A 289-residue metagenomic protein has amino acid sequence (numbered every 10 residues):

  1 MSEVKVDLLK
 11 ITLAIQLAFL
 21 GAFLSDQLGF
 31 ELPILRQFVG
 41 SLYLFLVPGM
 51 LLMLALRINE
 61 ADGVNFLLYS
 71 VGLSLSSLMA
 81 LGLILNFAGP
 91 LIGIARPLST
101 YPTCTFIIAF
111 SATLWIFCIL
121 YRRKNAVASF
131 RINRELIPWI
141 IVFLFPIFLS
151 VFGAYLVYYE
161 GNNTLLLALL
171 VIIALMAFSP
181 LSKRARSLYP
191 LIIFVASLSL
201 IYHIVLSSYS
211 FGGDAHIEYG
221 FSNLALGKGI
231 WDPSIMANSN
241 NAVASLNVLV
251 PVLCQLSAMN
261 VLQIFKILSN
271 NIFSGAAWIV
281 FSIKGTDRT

Functional and structural regions predicted by a protein language model:
M1-R186: Membrane-embedded, hydrophobic transmembrane alpha-helices
A22, A196-S197: Active-site-adjacent bridging/hinge elements
P33-I34, Y159, P180, R186-L191 (+1 more regions): Active-site lumenal/periplasmic loops and adjacent helix-entry segments of GT-C-fold, multi-pass membrane
